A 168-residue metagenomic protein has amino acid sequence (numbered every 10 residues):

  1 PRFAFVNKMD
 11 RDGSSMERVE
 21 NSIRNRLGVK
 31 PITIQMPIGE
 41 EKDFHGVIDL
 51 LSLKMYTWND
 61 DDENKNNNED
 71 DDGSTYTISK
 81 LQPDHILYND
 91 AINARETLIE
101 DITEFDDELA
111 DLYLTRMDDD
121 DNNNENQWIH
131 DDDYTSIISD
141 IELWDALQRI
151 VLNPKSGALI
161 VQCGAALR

Functional and structural regions predicted by a protein language model:
P1-R168: P-loop NTPase catalytic nucleotide-binding module
